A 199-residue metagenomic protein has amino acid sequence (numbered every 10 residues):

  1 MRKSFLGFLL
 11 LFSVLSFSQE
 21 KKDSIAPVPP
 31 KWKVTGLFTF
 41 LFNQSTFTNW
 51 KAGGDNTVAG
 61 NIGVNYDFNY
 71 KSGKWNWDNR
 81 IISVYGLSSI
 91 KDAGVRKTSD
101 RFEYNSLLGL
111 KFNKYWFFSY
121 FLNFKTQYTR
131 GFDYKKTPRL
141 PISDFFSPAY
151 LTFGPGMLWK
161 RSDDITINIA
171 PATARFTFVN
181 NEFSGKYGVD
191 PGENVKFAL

Functional and structural regions predicted by a protein language model:
M1-S24: Bacterial Sec-dependent N-terminal signal peptides
V34-F38, W77-I81, F118-L122, L151-F153 (+1 more regions): Transmembrane beta-strands of outer-membrane beta-barrel proteins
G36, F40-F42, I62-Y70, Y104-L110 (+2 more regions): Residues on the lipid-exposed face of transmembrane beta-strands in outer-membrane beta-barrel proteins
F40-T46, S72-K74, S83-S89, L122-R130 (+1 more regions): Transmembrane beta-strands of outer-membrane beta-barrel pores
N49-G54, S89-G94, T137-S143, D190-A198: Extracellular loop and loop/strand-boundary signature of outer-membrane beta-barrel proteins
N56-I62, T98-F102, S147-F153, L199: Residues that define the transmembrane beta-barrel architecture of outer-membrane proteins
K71-G73, G109-Y115, S162-D164: Outer-membrane beta-barrel channels and translocator barrels
A170, A174-L199: Outer-membrane beta-barrel transmembrane domain signature
